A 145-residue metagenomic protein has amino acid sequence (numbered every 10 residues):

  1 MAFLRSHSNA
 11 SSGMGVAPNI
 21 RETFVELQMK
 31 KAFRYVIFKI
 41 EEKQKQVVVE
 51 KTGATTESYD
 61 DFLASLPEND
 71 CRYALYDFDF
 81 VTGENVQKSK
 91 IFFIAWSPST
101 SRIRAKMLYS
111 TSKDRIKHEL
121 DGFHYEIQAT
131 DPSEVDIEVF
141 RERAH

Functional and structural regions predicted by a protein language model:
M1-K90, A95-H145: Long, low-complexity regulatory segments enriched in Ser/Thr/Pro/Gly and acidic residues
